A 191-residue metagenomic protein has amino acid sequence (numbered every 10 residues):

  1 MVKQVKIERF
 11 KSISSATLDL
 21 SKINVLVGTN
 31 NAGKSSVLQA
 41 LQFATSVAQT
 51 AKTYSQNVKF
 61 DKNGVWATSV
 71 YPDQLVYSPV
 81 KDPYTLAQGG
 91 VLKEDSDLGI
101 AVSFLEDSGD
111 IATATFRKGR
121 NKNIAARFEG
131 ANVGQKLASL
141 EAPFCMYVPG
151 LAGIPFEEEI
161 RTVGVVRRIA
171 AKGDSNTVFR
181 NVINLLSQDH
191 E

Functional and structural regions predicted by a protein language model:
M1-A171, D189-E191: P-loop NTPase switch/coupling surface
G173-E191: Low-complexity, highly charged intrinsically disordered N-terminal segments that act as targeting/localization
